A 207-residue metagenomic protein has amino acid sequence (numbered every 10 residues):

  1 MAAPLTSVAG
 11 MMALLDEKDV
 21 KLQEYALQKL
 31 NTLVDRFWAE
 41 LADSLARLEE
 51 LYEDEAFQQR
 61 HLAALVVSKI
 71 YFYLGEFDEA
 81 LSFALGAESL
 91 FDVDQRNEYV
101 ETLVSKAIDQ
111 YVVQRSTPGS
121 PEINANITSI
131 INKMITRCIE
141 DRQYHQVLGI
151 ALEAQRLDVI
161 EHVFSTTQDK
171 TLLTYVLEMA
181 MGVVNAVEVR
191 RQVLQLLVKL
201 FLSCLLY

Functional and structural regions predicted by a protein language model:
M1-L206: Extended alpha-helical assembly domains of large eukaryotic scaffold proteins
